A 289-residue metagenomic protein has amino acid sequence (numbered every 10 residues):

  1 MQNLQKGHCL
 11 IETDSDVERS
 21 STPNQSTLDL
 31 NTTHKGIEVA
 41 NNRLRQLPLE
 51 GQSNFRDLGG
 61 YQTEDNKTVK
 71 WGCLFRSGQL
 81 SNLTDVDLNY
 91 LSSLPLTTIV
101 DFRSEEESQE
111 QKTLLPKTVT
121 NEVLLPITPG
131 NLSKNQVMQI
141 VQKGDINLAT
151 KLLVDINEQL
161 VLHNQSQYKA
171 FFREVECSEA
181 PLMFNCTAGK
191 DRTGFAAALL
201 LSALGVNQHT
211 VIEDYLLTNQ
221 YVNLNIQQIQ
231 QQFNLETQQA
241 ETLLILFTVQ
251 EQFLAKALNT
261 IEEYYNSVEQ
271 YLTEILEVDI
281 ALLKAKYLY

Functional and structural regions predicted by a protein language model:
L4, C9-I11, R19, N24-M183 (+1 more regions): Cys-dependent protein tyrosine phosphatase-like superfamily
A188, R192-T193: Ser/Thr-glycine-rich phosphate-binding loops at phosphate-binding pockets of nucleotides, nucleotide cofactors
